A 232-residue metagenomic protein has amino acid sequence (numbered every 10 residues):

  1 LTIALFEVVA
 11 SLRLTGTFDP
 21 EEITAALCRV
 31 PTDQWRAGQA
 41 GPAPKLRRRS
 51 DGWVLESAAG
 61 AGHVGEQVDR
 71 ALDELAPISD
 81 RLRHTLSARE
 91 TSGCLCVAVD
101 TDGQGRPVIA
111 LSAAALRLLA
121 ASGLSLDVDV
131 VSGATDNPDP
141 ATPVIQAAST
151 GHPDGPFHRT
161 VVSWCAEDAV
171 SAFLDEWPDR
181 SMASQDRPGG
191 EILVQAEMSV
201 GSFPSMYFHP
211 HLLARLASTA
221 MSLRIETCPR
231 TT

Functional and structural regions predicted by a protein language model:
L1-T232: Acidic (Asp/Glu-rich) sequence patches and key acidic residues that form negatively charged surfaces used
